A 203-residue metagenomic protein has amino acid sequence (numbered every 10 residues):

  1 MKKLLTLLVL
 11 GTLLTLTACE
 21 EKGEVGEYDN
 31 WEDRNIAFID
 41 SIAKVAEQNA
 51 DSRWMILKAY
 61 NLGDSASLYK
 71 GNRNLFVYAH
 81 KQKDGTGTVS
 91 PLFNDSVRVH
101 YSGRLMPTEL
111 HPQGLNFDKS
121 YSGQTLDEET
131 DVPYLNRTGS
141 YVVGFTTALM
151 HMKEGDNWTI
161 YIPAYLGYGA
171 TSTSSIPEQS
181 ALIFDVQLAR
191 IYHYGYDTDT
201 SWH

Functional and structural regions predicted by a protein language model:
M1-C19: Sec-dependent bacterial lipoprotein signal peptides
C19-H203: Cross-family detector of peptidyl-prolyl cis-trans isomerase
